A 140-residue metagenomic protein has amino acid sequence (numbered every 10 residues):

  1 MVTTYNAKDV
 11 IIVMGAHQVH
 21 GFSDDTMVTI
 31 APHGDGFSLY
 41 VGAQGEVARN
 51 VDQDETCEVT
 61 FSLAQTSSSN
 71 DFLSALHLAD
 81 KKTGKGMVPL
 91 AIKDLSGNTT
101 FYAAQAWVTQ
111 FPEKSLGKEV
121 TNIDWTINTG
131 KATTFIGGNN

Functional and structural regions predicted by a protein language model:
M1-T66, N98, Q105-V120: Solvent-exposed edge beta-strands and adjacent loop segments that serve as assembly or binding interfaces
S23-D24, D71-S74, G138: Short, glycine/acidic-enriched capping/hinge loops at junctions between secondary-structure elements
C57, S62-K81: Short, conserved turn/kink motifs that form compact alpha/beta structural patches or helix kinks used as
E58, M87, D124: Extracellular structured ligand-interaction cores
T60-A64, A91-K93, T126-G130: Residue-level recognition of well-ordered beta-strand positions that form the cores of beta-sheet-rich folds across
S69-D71, N98, T133-F135: Residue-level signal for secondary-structure boundary sites
L73-Y102: Short, acidic/charged, Gly/Pro-enriched secondary-structure junctions
T109-N140: Short, charged interaction patches at domain edges and termini
